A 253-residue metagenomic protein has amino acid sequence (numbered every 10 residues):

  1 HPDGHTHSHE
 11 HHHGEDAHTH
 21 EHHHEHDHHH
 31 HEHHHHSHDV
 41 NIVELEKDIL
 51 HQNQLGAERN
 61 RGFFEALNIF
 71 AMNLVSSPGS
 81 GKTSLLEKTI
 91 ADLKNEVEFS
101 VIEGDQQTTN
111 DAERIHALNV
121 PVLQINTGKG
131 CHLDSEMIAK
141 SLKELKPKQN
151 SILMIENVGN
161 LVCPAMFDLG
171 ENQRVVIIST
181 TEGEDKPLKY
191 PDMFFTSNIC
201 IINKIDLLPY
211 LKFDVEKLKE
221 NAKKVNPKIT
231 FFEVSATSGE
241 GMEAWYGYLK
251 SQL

Functional and structural regions predicted by a protein language model:
H1-E44: Histidine-centered metal-binding segments
S37-G62, L67-M72, S80, T89-N172 (+1 more regions): Nucleotide-state-sensitive switch-loop elements of NTP-binding domains
S77-S80, E240: ATP-binding Walker
L85: Hydrophobic positions on the alpha1 helix immediately C-terminal to the Walker A/P-loop
Q106-T108, G130, G159-L161, T181-E184 (+2 more regions): Conserved nucleotide-binding/hydrolysis micro-motifs of P-loop NTPases
V162-D168, D185-L188, Y210-D214: Conserved ATPase-coupling elements of RecA-like P-loop NTPase cores
A165-T181, P191-I201: Inter-motif core of Ras-like GTPase G domains
L208-L253: Canonical P-loop GTPase G-domain recognition
